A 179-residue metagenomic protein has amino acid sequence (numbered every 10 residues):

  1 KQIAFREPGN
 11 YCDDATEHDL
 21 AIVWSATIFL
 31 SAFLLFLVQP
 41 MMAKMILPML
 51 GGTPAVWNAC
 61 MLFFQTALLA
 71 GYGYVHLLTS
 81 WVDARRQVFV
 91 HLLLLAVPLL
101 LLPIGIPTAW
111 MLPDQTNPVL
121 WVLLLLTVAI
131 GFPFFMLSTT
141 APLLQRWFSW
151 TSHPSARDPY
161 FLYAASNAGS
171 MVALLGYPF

Functional and structural regions predicted by a protein language model:
K1-F5, Y11-F179: Alpha-helical transmembrane segments of multi-pass membrane proteins
